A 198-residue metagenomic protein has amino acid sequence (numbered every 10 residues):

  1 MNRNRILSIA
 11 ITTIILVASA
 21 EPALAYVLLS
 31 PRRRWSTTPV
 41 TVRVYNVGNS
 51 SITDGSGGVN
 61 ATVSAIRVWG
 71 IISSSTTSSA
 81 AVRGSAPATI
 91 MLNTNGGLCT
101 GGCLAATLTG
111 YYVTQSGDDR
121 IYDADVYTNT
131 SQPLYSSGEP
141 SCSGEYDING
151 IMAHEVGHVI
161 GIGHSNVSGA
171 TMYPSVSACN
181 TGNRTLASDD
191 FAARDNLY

Functional and structural regions predicted by a protein language model:
M1-R3: N-terminal secretory signal peptides that target proteins for export/translocation
R5, I11-P22: Hydrophobic core
I6-S8, W35-S36: Sequence-pattern detector for short linear motifs and compositional/periodic biases rather than a specific fold
E21-Y198: Zinc-dependent metalloendopeptidases
